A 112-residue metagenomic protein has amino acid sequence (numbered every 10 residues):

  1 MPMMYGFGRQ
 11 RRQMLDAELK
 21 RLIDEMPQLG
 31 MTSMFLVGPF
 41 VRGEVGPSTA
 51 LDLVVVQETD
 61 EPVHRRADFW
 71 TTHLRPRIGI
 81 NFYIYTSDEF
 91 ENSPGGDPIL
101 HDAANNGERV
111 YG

Functional and structural regions predicted by a protein language model:
M1-S33, V41-P47, Q57-G112: Catalytic core of pol beta-like nucleotidyltransferases
D52-V55: Short beta-strand->loop micro-motif that forms the acidic, two-metal-ion catalytic signature in nucleotide-processing
